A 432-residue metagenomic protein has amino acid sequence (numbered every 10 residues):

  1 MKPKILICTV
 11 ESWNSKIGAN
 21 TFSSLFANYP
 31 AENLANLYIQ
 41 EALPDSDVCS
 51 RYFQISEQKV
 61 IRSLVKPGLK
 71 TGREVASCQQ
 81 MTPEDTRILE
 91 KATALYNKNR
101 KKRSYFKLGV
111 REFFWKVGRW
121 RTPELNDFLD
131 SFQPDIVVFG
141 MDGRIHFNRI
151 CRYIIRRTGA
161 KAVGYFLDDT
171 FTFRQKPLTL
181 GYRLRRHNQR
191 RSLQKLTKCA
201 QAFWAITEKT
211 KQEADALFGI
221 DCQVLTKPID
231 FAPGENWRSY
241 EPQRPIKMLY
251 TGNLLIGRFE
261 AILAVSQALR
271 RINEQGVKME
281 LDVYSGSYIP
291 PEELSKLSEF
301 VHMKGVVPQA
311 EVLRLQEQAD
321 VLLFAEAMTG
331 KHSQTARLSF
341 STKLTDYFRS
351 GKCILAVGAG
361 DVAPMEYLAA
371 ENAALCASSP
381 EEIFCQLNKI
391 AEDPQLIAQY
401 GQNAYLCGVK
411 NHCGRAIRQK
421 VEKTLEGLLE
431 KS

Functional and structural regions predicted by a protein language model:
M1-T82, C222, D230, Q267-E274: N-terminal subdomain of nucleotide-sugar transferases
Q40-E41, K195-C222, M365, V421: A short, active-site helix/loop in glycosyltransferases that binds the activated sugar's phosphate group
D127, R149, Y153-R157, T170 (+1 more regions): Membrane-proximal helix-turn-helix segments that form the acceptor-binding/catalytic region of lipid-linked
K209, K227-P228: Carbohydrate-associated surface elements
E241-F259, S266: Conserved donor-binding/catalytic core segment of Leloir-type glycosyltransferases
G257-E260, A310-V312, L322-F348, I354-E366: Nucleotide-sugar-dependent
G276-K278, S285, P290-V321: Nucleotide-activated donor-binding/catalytic signature segment of Leloir-type glycosyltransferases, i.e., the conserved
S378-E381, P394-E426: A charged, aromatic-enriched C-terminal amphipathic alpha-helix characteristic of glycosyltransferases across folds
